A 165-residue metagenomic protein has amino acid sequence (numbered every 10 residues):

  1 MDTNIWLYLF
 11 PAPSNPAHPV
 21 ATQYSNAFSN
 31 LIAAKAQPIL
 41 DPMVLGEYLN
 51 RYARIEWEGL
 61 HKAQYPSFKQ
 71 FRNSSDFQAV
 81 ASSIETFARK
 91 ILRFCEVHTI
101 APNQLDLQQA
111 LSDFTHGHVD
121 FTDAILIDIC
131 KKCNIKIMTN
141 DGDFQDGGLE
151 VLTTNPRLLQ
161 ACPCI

Functional and structural regions predicted by a protein language model:
M1-V44, R51-K69, C133, I165: Short, well-structured N-terminal submotif of metal-dependent ribonuclease cores
D2-N4, D123, D141: Acidic active-site catalytic centers that drive phospho-/nucleotidyl reactions and related ester hydrolyses
S14-N15, S75, S112-T115: Short, contiguous strand/loop micro-motifs
V44, D106, L126, D143-F144: Alpha-helix capping/helix-boundary segments
G46, Q104-Q108, R157-P163: A short acidic, often aromatic-flanked loop/helix-cap motif at beta-alpha or helix-coil junctions that lines enzyme
E58-T86: Helix-adjacent hinge/juxtasegments
A81, E85, R89-M138: Active-site neighborhoods of divalent-metal-dependent phosphate/nucleic-acid chemistry enzymes
H98-T99, I127-I165: Acidic, PIN/NYN-like endoribonuclease modules and their adjacent C-terminal/linker elements
